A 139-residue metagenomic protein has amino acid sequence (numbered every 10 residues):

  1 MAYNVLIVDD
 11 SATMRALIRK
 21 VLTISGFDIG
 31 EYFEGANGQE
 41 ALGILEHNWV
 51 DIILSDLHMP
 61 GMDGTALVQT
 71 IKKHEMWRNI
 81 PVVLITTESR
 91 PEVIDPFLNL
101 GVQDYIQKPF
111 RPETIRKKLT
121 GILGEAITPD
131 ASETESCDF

Functional and structural regions predicted by a protein language model:
D10, K108: A Lys-centered signature of the CheY-like receiver
A12-F33, L100: Two-component/phosphorelay signaling modules centered on CheY-like receiver
E34-G43, G64: Helix N-cap/capping motif at the beta->alpha junctions
G43, T65-R78: Short amphipathic alpha-helix used as the core "switch/output" element in two-component signaling
D56, T86: Active-site residues of response regulator receiver
M59: Receiver (REC) domain active-site loop signature in two-component systems and cognate sites in sensor histidine kinases
A66, S89-D104, K117: Alpha4 helix (beta4-alpha4-beta5 surface) of REC/receiver domains from two-component response regulators
F110-L119: C-terminal output helix
